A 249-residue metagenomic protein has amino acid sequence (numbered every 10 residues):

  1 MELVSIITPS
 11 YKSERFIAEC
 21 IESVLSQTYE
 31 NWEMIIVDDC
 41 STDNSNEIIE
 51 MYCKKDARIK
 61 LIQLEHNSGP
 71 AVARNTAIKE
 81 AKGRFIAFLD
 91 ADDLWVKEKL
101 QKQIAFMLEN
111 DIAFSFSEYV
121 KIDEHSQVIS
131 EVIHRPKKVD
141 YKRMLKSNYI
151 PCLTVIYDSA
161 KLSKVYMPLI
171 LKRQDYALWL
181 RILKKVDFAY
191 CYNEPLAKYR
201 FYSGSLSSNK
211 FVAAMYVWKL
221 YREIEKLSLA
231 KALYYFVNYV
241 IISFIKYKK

Functional and structural regions predicted by a protein language model:
M1-L25: N-proximal low-complexity "stem/linker" segments adjacent to membrane-targeting elements
E2-V4, L25-I36, N44, A57-K60: Short loop->beta transition adjacent to catalytic acidic/histidine clusters or analogous donor-positioning motifs
F16-A18, D43-M51, L94, E98: Acidic helix N-cap motif at the loop->helix transition within catalytic regions of sugar-transfer enzymes
S23, E30, D38-E47, H66-S68 (+1 more regions): A conserved acidic beta->alpha catalytic loop
L64-A81, K102: Glycine-rich, basic loop-to-helix element that forms the pyrophosphate-binding segment of sugar-nucleotide handling
K79, E131-Y216, L220: Conserved nucleotide-sugar donor-binding catalytic segment
I86: Short aromatic/hydrophobic "clamp" motif used to bind/position activated sugar donors
E98-I129: Conserved donor NDP-sugar-binding/catalytic core segment of glycosyltransferases
